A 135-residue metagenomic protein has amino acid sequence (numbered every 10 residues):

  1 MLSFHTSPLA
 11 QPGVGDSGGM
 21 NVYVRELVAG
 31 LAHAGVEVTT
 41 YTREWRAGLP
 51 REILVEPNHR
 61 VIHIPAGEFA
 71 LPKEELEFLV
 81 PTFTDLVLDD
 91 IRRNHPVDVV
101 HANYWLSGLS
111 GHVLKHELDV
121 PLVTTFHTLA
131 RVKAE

Functional and structural regions predicted by a protein language model:
M1, H5-S7, V22, E26-V97: A conserved catalytic-core segment of Leloir-type glycosyltransferases
L9-V14, P72-E74, K133-E135: Short acidic, glycine/proline-rich loop/turn micro-motifs
A10-Q11, P50-R51, S110-H112, A134: Short glycine-/acidic-enriched loop or helix-start segments at secondary-structure transitions that form or flank
G13-N21: Glycine- and acidic-residue-enriched helix-capping/strand-helix junction motifs
A32, H112, H116: Anion (oxyanion) recognition and catalysis
D90-S107, G111, V120-V123: Short N-terminal targeting/anchoring amphipathic segment
K115-A134: Active-site proximal beta-strand in glycosyltransferases
